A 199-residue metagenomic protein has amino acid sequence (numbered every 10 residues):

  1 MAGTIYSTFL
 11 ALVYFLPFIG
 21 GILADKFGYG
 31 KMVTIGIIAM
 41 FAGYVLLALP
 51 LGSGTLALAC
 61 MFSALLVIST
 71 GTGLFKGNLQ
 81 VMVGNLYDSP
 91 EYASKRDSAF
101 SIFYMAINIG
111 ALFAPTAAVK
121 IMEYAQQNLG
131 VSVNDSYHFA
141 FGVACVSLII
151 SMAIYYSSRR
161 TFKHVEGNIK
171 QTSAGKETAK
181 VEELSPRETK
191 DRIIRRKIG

Functional and structural regions predicted by a protein language model:
T4-D25, L112: Central cavity-lining transmembrane alpha-helices of secondary-active solute carriers, predominantly the Major
F15-I19, A42, I109-N128: A gly/Pro-rich, aromatic-decorated transmembrane alpha-helix motif that marks the paired, flexible gating helices
D25-M40, S94: Cytoplasmic membrane-interface "Motif A"-like loop-to-helix N-cap segments of 12-TM Major Facilitator Superfamily
V33-M61: C-terminal ends and interior cores of transmembrane alpha-helices in multi-pass membrane transporters/permeases
G43, L56-N78: Hydrophobic core of transmembrane alpha-helices in multi-pass small-molecule transporters, especially MFS/SLC-type
G73-M105: Cytoplasmic helix-loop-helix junction between adjacent transmembrane helices in 12-TM secondary transporters
S89-D97, V119-G199: Intracellular loop-helix junctions on the cytosolic face of multi-pass helical membrane proteins
